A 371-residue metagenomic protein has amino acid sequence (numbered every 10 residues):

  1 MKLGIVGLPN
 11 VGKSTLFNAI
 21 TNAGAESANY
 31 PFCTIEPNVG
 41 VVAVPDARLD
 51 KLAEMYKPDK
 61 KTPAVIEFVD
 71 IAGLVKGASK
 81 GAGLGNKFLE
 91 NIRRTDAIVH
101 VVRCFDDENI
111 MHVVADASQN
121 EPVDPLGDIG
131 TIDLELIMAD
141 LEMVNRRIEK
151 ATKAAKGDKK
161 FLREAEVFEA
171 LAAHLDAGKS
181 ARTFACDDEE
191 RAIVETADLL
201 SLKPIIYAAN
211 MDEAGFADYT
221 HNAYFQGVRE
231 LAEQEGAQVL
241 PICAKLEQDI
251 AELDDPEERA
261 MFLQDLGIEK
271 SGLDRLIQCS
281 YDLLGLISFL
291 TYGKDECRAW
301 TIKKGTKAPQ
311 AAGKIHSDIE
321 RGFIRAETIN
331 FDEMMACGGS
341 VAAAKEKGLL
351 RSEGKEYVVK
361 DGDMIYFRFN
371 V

Functional and structural regions predicted by a protein language model:
M1-N120, L126, D133, V144-N145 (+1 more regions): Conserved G1/Walker A P-loop phosphate-binding module
K2-V6, V11, F17, N145 (+3 more regions): C-terminal-of-GTPase-core extension/linker across diverse P-loop GTPases
L74-K80, S118-V123, G130-L136, A155-K160 (+2 more regions): Flexible beta-alpha connector loops of hexameric P-loop NTPases
L89, T95-I98, V102, L136 (+4 more regions): Long, contiguous hydrophobic alpha-helical segments, chiefly transmembrane helices and signal peptides
